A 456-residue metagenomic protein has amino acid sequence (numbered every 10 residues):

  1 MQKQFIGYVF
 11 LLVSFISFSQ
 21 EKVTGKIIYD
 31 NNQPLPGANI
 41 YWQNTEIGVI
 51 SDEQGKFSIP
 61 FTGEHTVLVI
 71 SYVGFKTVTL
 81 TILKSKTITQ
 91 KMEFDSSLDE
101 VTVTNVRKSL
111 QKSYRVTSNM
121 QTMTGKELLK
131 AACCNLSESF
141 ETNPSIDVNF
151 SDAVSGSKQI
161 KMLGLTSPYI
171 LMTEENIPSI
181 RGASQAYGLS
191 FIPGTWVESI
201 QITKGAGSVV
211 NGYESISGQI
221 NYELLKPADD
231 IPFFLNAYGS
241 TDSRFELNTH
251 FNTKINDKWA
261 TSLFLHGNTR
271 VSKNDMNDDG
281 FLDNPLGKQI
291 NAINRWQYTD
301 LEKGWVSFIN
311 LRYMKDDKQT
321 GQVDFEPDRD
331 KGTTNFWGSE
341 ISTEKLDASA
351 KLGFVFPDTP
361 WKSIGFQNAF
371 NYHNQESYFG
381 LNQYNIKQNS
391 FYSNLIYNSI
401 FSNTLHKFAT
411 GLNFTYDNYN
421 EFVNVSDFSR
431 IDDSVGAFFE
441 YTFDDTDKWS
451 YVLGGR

Functional and structural regions predicted by a protein language model:
I28-Q33, A38-Q43, S71-F75, L83-L129 (+2 more regions): Short, acidic, small-residue-rich periplasmic hinge/interaction motif at the N-terminus of Gram-negative outer-membrane
E46-K56: Short, acidic Ser/Thr/Gly-rich low-complexity loop/linker segments typical of extracellular and cell-surface proteins
F57-P60, Q159, I177-K204, A292: Short acidic/polar hinge/loop motifs at secondary-structure boundaries that mediate gating or recognition
S85-E93, L136-S139, K158-K161, T173 (+5 more regions): N-terminal periplasmic accessory domains that precede and gate Gram-negative outer-membrane beta-barrel machines
S137-R181: Extracytoplasmic beta-strand/coil segments of soluble accessory domains associated with Gram-negative outer-membrane
L171, S199-T203, G207, Q219-L225 (+4 more regions): Predominantly transmembrane beta-strands of Gram-negative outer membrane beta-barrel pores used for transport
K258-N277, Q289, I364-Y372, E376-Y378 (+3 more regions): Surface-exposed extracellular loop regions of Gram-negative outer-membrane beta-barrel proteins
R270-N291, Q297-I364, F370-Q388: Flexible loop and strand-edge segments within Gram-negative outer membrane beta-barrel domains
